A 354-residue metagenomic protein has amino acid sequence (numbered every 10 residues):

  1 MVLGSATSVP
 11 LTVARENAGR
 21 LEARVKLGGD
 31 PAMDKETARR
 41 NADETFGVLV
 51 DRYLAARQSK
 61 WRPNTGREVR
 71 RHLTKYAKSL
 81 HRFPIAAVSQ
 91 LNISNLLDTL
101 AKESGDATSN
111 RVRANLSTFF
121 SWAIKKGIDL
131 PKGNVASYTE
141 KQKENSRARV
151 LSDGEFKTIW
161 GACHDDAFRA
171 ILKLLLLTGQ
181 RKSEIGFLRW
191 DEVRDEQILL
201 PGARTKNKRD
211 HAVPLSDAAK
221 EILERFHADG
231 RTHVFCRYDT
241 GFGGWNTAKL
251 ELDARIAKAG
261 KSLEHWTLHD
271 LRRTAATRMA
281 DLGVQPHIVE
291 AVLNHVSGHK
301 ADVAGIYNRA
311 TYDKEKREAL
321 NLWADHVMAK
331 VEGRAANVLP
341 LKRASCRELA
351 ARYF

Functional and structural regions predicted by a protein language model:
M1-V9: A short, exposed loop/beta-hairpin motif centered on an aromatic-Gly-Thr core
V2, A23-M33, A42-S104, F119-I124 (+1 more regions): Basic/aromatic-enriched alpha-helical hairpins
I93, L116, F120, I185 (+3 more regions): Short, basic/aromatic-rich helical patch in the C-terminal catalytic core of site-specific tyrosine
K102-N115, K125, D129-F187, T205-K206 (+2 more regions): Basic, Lys/Arg- and aromatic-enriched nucleic-acid-binding interface segment
K143, V150, G202-N207, A218-K220 (+2 more regions): Catalytic-site neighborhood detector that most strongly recognizes the C-terminal catalytic loop/helix of tyrosine
S152-F156, R204, P214-L263, A275 (+4 more regions): Active-site/catalytic core of tyrosine-dependent DNA strand-transfer enzymes
D191-Q197, L263-H265, V284-I306, A329-A336: Short, polar N-cap/turn motifs at the start of nucleic acid-interacting alpha helices
D313, L320, A324-D325, R334-F354: Acidic, low-complexity interaction regions
